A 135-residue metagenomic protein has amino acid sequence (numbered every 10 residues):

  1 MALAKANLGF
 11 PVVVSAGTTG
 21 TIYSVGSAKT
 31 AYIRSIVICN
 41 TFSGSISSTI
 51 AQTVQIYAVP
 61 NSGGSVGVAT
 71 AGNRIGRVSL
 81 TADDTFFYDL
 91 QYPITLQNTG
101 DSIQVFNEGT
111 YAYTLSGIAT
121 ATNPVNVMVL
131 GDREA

Functional and structural regions predicted by a protein language model:
M1-A31, T41, I46-T49, P60-G63 (+1 more regions): C-terminal interaction-tip segments
A4, I33, N73-G76: Short, intrinsically disordered low-complexity segments
V37-C39: Short edge beta-strand/loop segments characteristic of extracellular beta-sandwich folds
I50-V54, V68-A71: Short, well-ordered strand-loop elements centered on a beta-strand within folded domains, enriched for acidic residues
P60-A112: Intrinsically disordered, low-complexity Pro/Gly/Ser/Thr-rich segments with frequent PxxP/GP/PP motifs and embedded
